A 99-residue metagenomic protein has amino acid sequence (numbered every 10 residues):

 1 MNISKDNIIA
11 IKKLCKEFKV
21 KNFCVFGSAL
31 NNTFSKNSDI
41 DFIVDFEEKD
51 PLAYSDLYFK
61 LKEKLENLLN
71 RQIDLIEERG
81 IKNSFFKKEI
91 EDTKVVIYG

Functional and structural regions predicted by a protein language model:
M1-N22, L30-K36, K49-G99: Catalytic core of pol beta-like nucleotidyltransferases
S38-I40: Change "...and in nucleic-acid phosphodiester-cleaving endonucleases..." to "...and in nucleic-acid processing enzymes
I43-E47: Short hydrophobic/aromatic beta-strand micro-patches that form the beta-sheet surface supporting nucleotide- or nucleic
